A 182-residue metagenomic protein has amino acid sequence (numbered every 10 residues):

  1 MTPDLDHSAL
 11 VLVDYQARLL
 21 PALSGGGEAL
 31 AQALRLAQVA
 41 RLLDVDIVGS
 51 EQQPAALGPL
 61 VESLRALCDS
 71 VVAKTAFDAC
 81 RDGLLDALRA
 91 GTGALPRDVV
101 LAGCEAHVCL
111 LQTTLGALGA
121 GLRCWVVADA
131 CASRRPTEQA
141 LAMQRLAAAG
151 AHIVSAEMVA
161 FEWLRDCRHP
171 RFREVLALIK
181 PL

Functional and structural regions predicted by a protein language model:
T2-A9, L42-L43, A55-L182: Active-site-adjacent betaalpha module
L5-A9, L23-P54: A short alpha/beta connector and helix-capping loop motif
V11-V13: Short hydrophobic beta-strand that contains or immediately precedes a catalytic carboxylate
Y15, G49-Q52, A128: A cross-domain feature marking catalytic cores of carbohydrate-active enzymes and several ubiquitous metabolic/repair
A17-A22: Short acidic, Gly/Ser-rich segments with clustered Asp/Glu that frequently serve as metal-coordination loops in enzyme
